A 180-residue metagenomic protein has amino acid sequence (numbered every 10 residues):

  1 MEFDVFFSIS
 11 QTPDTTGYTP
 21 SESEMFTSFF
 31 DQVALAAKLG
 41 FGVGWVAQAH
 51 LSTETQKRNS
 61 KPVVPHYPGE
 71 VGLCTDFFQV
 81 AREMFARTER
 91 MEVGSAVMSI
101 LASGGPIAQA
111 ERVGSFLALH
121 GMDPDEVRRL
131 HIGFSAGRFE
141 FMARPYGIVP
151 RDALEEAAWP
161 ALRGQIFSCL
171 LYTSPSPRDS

Functional and structural regions predicted by a protein language model:
M1-R87: N-terminal beta1-alpha1-beta2 module of alpha/beta enzyme domains
F3-V5, G44-V46, V93-S95, L130-F134: Hydrophobic faces of well-ordered beta-strands that scaffold small-molecule active sites in alpha/beta enzyme cores
S8-S10, A49, M98-I100, S135-F139: Active-site beta-loop-alpha junctions enriched in small/polar residues
E24-S28, A102-S115: Glycine-rich anion/phosphate-binding loops
M84-E89, F116-V127: Acidic (Asp/Glu)-rich catalytic clusters
R87-V97: Conserved catalytic cysteine-centered active-site region of acyl-thioester-dependent Claisen-condensing enzymes
D152-F167: Acidic, His- and aromatic-enriched active-site or binding-groove loops in soluble protein domains that engage sugars
Y172-D179: Conserved small/polar residues in nucleotide/adenosyl-binding loops
